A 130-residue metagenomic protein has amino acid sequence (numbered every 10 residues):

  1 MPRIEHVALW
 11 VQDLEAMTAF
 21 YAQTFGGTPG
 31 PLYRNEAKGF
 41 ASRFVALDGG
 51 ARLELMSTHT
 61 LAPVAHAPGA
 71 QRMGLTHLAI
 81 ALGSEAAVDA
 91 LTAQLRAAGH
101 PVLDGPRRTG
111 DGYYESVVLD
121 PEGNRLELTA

Functional and structural regions predicted by a protein language model:
M1-P2, A130: Absolute protein N-terminus
R3-Q12, R43-L47, H66-Q94, Y114-L119: Vicinal oxygen chelate
W10-L53, H59: Core segments of cupin and vicinal oxygen chelate
T18-A19, D89, L126: Alpha-helical elements of the RecA-like P-loop NTPase motor core of helicases
F25, Q71, A98-G99: Extracytoplasmic/secreted proteins and extracellular or luminal domains
P31, V64-A67: Short, P/G- and charge-enriched loop/turn segments at secondary-structure junctions
A41-A46, T92-A130: Vicinal oxygen chelate
L61-V64, A97: A short local loop/turn or secondary-structure capping micro-motif enriched for an aromatic residue
